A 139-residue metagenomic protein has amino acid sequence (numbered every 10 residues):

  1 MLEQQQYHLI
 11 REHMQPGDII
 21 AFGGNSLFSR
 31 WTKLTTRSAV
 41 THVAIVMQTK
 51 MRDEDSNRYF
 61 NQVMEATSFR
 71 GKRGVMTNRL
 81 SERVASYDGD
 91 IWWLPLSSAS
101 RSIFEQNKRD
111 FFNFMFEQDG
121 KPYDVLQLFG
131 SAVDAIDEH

Functional and structural regions predicted by a protein language model:
M1-Q5: Short, structured beta-strand/loop micro-motifs enriched in basic residues and often containing a Trp
H8-H13, T35-R37: Short, surface-exposed secondary-structure edge patches
H13, R83, F114-Q118: Residues that form generic nucleotide/phosphate-binding pockets
Q15, R58, K121: Structured loop/turn residues at beta-strand edges in well-structured enzyme cores
Q15, S38-T41, R109: A structural signal for well-ordered alpha-helical segments within the folded catalytic domains of diverse enzymes
P16-I20: Loop/turn positions that initiate beta-strands
F22-I103: Glycine-rich catalytic cores of cysteine/serine-nucleophile enzymes that process amide/ester linkages in cell-envelope
F28-L34, D88-H139: Active-site nucleophile-His-acid catalytic modules used for acyl/amide transfer and hydrolysis across diverse enzymes
